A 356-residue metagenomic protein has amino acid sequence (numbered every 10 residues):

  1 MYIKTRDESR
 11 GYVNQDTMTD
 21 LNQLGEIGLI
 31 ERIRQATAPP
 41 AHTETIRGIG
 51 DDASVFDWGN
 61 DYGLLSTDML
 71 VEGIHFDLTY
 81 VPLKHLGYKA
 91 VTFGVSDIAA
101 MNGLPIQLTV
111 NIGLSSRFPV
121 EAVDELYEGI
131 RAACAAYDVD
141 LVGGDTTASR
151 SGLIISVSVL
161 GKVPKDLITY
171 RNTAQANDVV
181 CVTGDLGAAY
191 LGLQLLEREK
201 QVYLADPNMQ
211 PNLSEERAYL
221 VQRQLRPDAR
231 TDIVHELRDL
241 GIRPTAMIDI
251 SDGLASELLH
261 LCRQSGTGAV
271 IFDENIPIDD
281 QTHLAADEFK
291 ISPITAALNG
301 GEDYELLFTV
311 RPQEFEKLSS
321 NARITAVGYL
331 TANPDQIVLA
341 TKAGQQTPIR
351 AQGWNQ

Functional and structural regions predicted by a protein language model:
I3, V13-P82, V110, G129: Extreme N-terminal cap/leader segments of soluble proteins
N14-G28, R32-P39, R117-D140, A148-I155 (+3 more regions): Glycine-/charge-enriched secondary-structure boundary and capping motifs
V55, G94, N102, L141 (+4 more regions): Residue-level signal for inorganic ion chemistry
L64-T67, I154, Y170-H235: Short, acidic (Asp/Glu-rich) active-site segment that either coordinates a divalent metal cofactor
L70, P105-E199, Y329: Glycine-rich anion-binding loops of enzyme active sites
V81-P82, L220-R226, T245-A246, I294-A296: Short pre-catalytic strand/loop immediately N-terminal to key active-site residues, enriched for Gly-Thr
L83-Q107, E128-A136, E236, L240 (+1 more regions): Small-aliphatic-rich amphipathic alpha-helix that forms the alpha element of a beta-alpha
